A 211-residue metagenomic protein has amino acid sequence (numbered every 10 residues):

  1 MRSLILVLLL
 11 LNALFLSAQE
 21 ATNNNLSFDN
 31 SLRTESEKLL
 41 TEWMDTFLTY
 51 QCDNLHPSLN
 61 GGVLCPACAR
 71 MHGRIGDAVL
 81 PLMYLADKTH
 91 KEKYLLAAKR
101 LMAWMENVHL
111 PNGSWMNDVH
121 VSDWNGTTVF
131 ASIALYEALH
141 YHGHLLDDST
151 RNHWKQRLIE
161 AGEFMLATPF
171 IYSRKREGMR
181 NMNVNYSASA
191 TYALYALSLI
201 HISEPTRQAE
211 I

Functional and structural regions predicted by a protein language model:
M1-L4: Positively charged n-region of N-terminal signal peptides that target proteins for export
L9-S17: Hydrophobic h-region of N-terminal signal peptides that target proteins for export in Gram-negative bacteria
Q19-D77, Y84, K88, E92-A103 (+2 more regions): Low-complexity, Ser/Thr/Pro/Gly-enriched N-terminal "stalk/linker" regions
A21-S31, G76-E92, F130-S149, S187-L199: Well-ordered alpha-helical scaffold segments within catalytic/enzyme domains
E35, P66-L80, K93, S122-A134 (+1 more regions): Aromatic- and histidine-enriched alpha-helix N-cap/loop-to-helix transition segments that scaffold the rims
L110-D118, P169-S173: Acidic/His metal-coordination segments adjacent to aromatic residues that form catalytic metal sites in metalloenzymes
E160-I171: Asp-box/WD-like beta-propeller blade repeats and closely related beta-sheet repeat scaffolds
I200-I211: Single conserved hydrophobic/aromatic residue that forms the stacking wall/gate of nucleotide- or nucleobase-binding
